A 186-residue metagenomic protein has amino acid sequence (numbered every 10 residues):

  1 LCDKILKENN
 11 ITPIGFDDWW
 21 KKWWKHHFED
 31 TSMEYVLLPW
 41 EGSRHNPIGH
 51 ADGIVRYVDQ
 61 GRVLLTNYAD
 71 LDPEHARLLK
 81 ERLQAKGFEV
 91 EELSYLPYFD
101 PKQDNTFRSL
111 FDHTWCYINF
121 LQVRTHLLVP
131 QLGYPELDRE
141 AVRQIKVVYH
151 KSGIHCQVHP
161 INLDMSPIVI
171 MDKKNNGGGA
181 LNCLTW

Functional and structural regions predicted by a protein language model:
L1-W186: Histidine/cysteine-enriched polar flanking segments
